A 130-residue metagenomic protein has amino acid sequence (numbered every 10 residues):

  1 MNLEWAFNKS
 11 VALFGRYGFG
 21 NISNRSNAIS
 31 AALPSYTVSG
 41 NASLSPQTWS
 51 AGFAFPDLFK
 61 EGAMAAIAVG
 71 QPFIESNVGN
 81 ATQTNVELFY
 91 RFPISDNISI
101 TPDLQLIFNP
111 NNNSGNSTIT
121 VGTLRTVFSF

Functional and structural regions predicted by a protein language model:
M1-W5, A51-F55, L88-F92, L124-F128: Residues on the lipid-exposed face of transmembrane beta-strands in outer-membrane beta-barrel proteins
N2-G18, I100, T123-V127: Surface-exposed extracellular loop regions of Gram-negative outer-membrane beta-barrel proteins
S10-F14, L58-A65, I94-P102: Repeated loop/turn-to-beta-strand initiation elements of outer-membrane beta-barrel proteins
G15-F19, A51, A65-Q71, P102-L106: Transmembrane beta-barrel strands of outer-membrane/channel proteins
G20-S39, Q71-V78, I107-N113: Sequence/structural signature of outer-membrane beta-barrel proteins
Y36-S43, W49-K60, P72-I74, R91: Hydrophobic alpha-helical bundle architecture
S43-W49, T82-V86, T118-G122: Residues that define the transmembrane beta-barrel architecture of outer-membrane proteins
S95, S99-T101, L106-F130: Proline-poor, low-complexity alpha-helical tail modules
